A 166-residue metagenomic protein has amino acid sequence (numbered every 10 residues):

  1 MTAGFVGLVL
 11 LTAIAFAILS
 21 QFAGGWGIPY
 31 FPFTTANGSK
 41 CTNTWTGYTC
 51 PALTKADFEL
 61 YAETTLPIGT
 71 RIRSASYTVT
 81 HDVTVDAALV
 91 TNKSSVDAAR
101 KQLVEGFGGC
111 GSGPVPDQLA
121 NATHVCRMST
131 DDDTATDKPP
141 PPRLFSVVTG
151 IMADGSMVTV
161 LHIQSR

Functional and structural regions predicted by a protein language model:
M1-G24: Hydrophobic membrane-insertion alpha-helices, especially the h-region of bacterial N-terminal signal peptides
A15-L19, G27-A36, H162-R166: Short N-terminal helix-initiation segments at or just after the protein's N-terminus
A23-T84, N92-S94: Extracytoplasmic low-complexity, Pro/Thr/Ser/Ala/Gly-rich segments that lie immediately after a secretion/anchoring
S76, A88, P114-D117: Residue-level signal for alpha-helical context at structural boundaries
V85-L89, L161: Short, well-ordered beta-strand segments enriched in hydrophobic/aromatic residues
L89-A99: Mid-length scaffold segments of soluble, non-membrane domains
A98-R166: Extracytosolic low-complexity repeat regions of secreted or lipid-anchored proteins
